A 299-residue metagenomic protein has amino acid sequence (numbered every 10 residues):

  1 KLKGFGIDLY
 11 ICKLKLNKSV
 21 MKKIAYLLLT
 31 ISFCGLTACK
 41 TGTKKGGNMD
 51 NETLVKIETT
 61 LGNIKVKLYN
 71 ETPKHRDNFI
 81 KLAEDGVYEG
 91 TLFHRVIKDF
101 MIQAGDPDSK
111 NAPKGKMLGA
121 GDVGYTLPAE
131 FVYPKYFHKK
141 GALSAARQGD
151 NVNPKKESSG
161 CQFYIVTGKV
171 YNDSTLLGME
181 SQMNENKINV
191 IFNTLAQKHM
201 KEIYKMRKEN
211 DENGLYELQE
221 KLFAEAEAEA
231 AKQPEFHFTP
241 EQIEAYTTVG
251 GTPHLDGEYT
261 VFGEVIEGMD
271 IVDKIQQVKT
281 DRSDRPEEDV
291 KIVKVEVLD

Functional and structural regions predicted by a protein language model:
K3-M49: Bacterial Sec-dependent N-terminal signal peptides
C39-D299: Cyclophilin-like peptidyl-prolyl cis-trans isomerases
